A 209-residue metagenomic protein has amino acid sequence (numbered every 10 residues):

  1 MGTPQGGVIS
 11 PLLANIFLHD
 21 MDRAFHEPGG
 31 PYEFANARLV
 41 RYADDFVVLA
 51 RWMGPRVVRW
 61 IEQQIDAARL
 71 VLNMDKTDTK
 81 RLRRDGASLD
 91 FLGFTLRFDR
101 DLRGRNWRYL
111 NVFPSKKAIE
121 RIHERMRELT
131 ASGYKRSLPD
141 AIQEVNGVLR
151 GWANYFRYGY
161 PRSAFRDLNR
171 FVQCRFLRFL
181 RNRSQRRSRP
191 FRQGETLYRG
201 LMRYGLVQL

Functional and structural regions predicted by a protein language model:
M1-L209: Non-catalytic terminal/accessory segments
